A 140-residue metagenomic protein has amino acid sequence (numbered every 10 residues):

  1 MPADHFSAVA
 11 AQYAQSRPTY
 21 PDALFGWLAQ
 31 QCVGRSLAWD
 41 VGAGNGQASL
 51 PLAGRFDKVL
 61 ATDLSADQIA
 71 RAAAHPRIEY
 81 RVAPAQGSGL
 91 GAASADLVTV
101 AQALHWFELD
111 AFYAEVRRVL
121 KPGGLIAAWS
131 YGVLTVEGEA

Functional and structural regions predicted by a protein language model:
S7-P18: Class I SAM-dependent methyltransferase Rossmann-like catalytic core, especially the SAM/SAH-binding loop
P18-S36: Conserved alpha-helix/loop element of class I SAM-dependent methyltransferases that forms part of the SAM/SAH-binding
L37, G123-L125: Short glycine-centered segments of the SAM/dcSAM-binding site in methyltransferase folds
W39, N45-S88: Class I SAM-dependent methyltransferase SAM/SAH-binding core
Q86-L97: A short acidic, Gly/Pro-enriched loop at the edge of an enzyme's catalytic core that lines a small-molecule cofactor
D96-D110: A short SAM/SAH-binding and catalytic strip from SAM-dependent methyltransferases
A111-P122: A short glycine-rich, Lys/Arg-flanked "PGG" loop and its adjoining helix->strand segment in the class I
L125-A140: Conserved class I S-adenosyl-L-methionine
